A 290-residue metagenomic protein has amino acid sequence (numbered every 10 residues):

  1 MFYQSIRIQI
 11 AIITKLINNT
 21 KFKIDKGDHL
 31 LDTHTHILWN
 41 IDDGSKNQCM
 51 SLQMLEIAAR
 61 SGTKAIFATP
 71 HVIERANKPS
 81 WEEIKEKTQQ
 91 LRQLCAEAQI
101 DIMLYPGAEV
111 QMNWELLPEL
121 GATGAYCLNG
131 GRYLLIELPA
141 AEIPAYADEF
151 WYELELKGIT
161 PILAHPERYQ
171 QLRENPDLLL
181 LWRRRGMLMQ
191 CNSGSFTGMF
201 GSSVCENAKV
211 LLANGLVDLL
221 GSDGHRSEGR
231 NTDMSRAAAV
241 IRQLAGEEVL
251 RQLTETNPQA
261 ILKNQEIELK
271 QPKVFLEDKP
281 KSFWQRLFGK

Functional and structural regions predicted by a protein language model:
F2, N77-Q190, L269, K273-G289: Extended substrate/RNA-proximal surfaces in nucleic-acid metabolism proteins
F2-I100: An N-terminally biased module of ancient metal coordination in phosphate/nucleic-acid-related enzymes
F2-T20, A239-K290: Mid-to-C-terminal alpha-helical segments outside catalytic/metal-binding sites
L31-T33, F67-T69, Y105-A108, I162-A164 (+2 more regions): Active-site neighborhood of phospho(di)ester-bond hydrolases with catalytic His/Asp-centered motifs
H36-L38, H71-V72, G107-Q111, P139-A141 (+3 more regions): Active-site beta-loop-alpha junctions enriched in small/polar residues
N47-M50, K85, L120-G121, E149 (+3 more regions): Charged helix-capping and loop-helix junction motifs
A59, E155, L212-A213: Non-catalytic positions within long, well-ordered alpha-helices that form the structural scaffold/packing of enzyme
L216-T232: Short acidic/histidine-rich active-site segments
